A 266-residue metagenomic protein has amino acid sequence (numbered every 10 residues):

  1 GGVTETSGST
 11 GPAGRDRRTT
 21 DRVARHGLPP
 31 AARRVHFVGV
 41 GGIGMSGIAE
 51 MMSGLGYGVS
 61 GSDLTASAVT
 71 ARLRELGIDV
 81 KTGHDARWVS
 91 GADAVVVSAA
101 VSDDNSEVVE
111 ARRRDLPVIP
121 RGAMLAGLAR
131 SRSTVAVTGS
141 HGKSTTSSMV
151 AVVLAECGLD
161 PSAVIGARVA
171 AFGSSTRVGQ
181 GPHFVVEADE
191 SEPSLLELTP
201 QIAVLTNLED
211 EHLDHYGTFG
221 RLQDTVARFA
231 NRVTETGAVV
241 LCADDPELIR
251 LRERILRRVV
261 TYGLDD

Functional and structural regions predicted by a protein language model:
G1-M124, P246: N-terminal leader/targeting and accessory segments in enzymes
M51-G54, R74, W88, A99-R258: Phosphate-binding loop of NTP-binding sites
